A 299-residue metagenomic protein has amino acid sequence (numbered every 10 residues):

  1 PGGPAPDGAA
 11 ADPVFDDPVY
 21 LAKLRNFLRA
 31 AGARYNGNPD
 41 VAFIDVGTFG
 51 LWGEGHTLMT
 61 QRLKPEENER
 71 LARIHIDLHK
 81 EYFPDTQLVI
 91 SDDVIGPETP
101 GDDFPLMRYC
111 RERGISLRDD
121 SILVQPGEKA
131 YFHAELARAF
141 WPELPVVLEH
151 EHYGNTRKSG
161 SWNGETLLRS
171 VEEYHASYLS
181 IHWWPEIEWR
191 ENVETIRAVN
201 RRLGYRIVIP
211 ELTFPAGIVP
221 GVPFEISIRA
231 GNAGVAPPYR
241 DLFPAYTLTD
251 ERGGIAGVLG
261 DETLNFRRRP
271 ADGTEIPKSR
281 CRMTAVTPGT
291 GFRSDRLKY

Functional and structural regions predicted by a protein language model:
P1-D45, R70-Y82: An active-site-proximal structural segment forming one wall of the substrate-binding cleft that immediately precedes
D40, V222-F224, R240-L242, G273-P277 (+1 more regions): Residues at beta-strand starts and edge strands
F43-P185, G289-G291: Catalytic-core regions of glycoside hydrolase
N163-F214: Catalytic cores of secreted or luminal carbohydrate-active enzymes
A198-R252: Surface beta-strand/loop "capping" patches
I226, A230, T290-L297: Extracellular beta-strand-rich recognition modules
A236-D241, I255-G260, G289-G291: Extended hydrophobic-aromatic, low-complexity segments
G257-T287, S294-Y299: A beta-strand/beta-hairpin structural motif
